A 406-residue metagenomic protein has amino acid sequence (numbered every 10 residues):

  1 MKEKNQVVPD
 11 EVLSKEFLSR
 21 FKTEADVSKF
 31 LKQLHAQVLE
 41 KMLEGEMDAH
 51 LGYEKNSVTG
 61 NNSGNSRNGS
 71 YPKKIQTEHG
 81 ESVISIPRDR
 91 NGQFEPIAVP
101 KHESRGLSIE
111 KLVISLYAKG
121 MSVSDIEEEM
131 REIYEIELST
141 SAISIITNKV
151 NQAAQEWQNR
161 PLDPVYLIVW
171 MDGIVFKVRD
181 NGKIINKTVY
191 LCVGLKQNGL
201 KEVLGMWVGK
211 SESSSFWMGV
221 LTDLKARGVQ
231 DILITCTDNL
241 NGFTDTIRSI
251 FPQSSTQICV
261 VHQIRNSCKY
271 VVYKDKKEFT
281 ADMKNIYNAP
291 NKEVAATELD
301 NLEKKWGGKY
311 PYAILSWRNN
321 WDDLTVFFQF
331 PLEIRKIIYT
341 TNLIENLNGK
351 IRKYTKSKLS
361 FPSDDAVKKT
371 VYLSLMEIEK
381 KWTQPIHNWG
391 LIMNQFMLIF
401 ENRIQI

Functional and structural regions predicted by a protein language model:
M1-G69, Q76-H79: Subset of Sec-pathway N-terminal targeting signals
E3, P252, N285-I406: Acidic/histidine-rich catalytic cores and adjacent linkers of DNA breakage/strand-transfer/modification proteins
R20-Q33, E95-P100, L107-K111, E129-E132 (+3 more regions): Short hinge/gating elements
E54-S57, N61-G64, M121-I168: Electropositive nucleic-acid engagement tracts
G64-K119, E135-I145, P164: Basic, short loop/linker segments at the boundary and entry of helix-turn-helix/winged-helix-like folds
P87-R90, A98-E103, I136, T140 (+6 more regions): RNase H-like nuclease fold core
I234-N241, T246-K284: Conserved beta-strand -> loop -> alpha-helix junction used to position metal-binding or nucleic-acid-contacting
